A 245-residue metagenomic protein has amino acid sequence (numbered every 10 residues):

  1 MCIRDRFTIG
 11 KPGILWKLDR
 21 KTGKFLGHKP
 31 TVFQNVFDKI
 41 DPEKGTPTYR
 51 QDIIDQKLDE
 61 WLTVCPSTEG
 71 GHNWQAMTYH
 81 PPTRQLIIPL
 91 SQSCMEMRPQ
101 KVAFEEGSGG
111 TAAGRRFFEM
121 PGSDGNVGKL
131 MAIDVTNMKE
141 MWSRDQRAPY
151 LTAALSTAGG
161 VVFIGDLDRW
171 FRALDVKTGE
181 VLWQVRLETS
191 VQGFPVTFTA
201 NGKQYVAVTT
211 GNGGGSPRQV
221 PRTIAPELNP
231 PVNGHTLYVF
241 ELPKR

Functional and structural regions predicted by a protein language model:
M1-I3: Short, small-residue-biased leader/transition segments that mark boundaries at the very start of proteins
R6-P12: Acidic/histidine-rich catalytic neighborhood
I14, S67, N73-E105: Glycine-rich, aromatic-lined ligand/substrate-binding cores of catalytic and carbohydrate-binding domains
I14-T63, S93, M97-L151, L155-Q192 (+1 more regions): Extracytoplasmic/lumenal domain signature
